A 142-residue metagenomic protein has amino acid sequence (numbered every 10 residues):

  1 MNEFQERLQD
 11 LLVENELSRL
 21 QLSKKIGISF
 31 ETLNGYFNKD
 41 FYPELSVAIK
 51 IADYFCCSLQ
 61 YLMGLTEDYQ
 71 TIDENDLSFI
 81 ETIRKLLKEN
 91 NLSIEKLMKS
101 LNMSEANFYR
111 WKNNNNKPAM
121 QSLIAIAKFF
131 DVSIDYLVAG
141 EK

Functional and structural regions predicted by a protein language model:
M1-L17, D68-L92: A short, Lys/Arg-rich alpha-helix, primarily the initiator
L8, L22-S23, L33-Y36, L62 (+3 more regions): Conserved hydrophobic/aromatic packing and binding residues within compact polymer-binding modules
L8, L45, I49, I83 (+3 more regions): Short, structured motif recognition centered on aromatic/hydrophobic residues
L12, S23, A52, L87 (+2 more regions): The alpha-helix within a helix-turn-helix
G27-Y42, N102-P118, G140: Recognition helix of helix-turn-helix/homeodomain-like DNA-binding domains that insert into the DNA major groove
S46-Y61, Q121-Y136: DNA major-groove recognition helix of helix-turn-helix/homeodomain DNA-binding modules
Y61-I72, Y136-K142: Short amphipathic recognition helices of helix-turn-helix/homeodomain-type DNA-binding modules
